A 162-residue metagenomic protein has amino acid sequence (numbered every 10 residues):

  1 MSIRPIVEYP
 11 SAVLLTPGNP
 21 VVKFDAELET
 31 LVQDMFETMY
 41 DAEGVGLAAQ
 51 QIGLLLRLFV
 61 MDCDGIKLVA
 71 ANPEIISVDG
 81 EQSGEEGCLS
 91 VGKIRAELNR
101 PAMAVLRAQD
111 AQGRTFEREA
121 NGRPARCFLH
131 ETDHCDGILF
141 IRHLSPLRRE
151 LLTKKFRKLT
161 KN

Functional and structural regions predicted by a protein language model:
M1-N162: Positively charged
